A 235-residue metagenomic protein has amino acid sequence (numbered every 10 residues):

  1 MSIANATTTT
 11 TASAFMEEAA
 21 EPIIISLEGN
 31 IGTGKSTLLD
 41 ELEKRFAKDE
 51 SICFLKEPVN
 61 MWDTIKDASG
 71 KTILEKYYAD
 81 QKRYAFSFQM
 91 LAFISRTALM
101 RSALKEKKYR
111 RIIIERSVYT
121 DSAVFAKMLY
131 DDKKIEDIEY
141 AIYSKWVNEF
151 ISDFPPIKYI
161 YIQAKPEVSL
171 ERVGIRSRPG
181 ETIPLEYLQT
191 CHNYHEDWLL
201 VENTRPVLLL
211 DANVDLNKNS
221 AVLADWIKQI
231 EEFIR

Functional and structural regions predicted by a protein language model:
S2-N5, A12, L170-R235: NTP-dependent small-molecule kinase module
L27: Hydrophobic anchor at the beta1->P-loop junction of P-loop NTPases
N30: P-loop (Walker A) phosphate-binding loop of NTP-binding proteins
K35: Conserved lysine of the Walker
L38-L39, E43: Post-Walker A alpha-helix
K44-Q89, V124: Conserved substrate/cofactor phosphate-moiety recognition/catalytic segment in nucleotide-dependent phosphotransferases
A68-R111, Y130-K134: Conserved nucleotide-sensing/catalytic segment adjacent to the nucleotide-binding pocket in NTP-handling enzymes
S122-N193: A glycine- and Lys/Arg-enriched "phosphate-lid" helix/loop adjacent to the NTP-binding pocket of small-molecule kinases
